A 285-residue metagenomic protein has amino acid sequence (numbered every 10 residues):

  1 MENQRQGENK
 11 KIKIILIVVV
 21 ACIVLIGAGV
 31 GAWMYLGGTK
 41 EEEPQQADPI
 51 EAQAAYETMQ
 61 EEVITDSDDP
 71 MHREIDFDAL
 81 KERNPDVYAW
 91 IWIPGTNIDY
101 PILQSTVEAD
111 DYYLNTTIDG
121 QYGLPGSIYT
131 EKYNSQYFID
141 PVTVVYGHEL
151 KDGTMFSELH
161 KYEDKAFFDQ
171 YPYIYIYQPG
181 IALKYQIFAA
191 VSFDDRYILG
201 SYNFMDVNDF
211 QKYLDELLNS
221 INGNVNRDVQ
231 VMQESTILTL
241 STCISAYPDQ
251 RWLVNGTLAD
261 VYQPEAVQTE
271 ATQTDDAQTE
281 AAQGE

Functional and structural regions predicted by a protein language model:
Q4, K11, G37-E41: Non-catalytic accessory regions outside enzyme or core folds
Q6-C22: N-terminal Sec-pathway targeting helices
V24-G29: Single-pass alpha-helical transmembrane signal-anchor segments
V30-D275, E280-E285: Solvent-exposed, non-transmembrane regions of membrane-associated and secreted proteins
